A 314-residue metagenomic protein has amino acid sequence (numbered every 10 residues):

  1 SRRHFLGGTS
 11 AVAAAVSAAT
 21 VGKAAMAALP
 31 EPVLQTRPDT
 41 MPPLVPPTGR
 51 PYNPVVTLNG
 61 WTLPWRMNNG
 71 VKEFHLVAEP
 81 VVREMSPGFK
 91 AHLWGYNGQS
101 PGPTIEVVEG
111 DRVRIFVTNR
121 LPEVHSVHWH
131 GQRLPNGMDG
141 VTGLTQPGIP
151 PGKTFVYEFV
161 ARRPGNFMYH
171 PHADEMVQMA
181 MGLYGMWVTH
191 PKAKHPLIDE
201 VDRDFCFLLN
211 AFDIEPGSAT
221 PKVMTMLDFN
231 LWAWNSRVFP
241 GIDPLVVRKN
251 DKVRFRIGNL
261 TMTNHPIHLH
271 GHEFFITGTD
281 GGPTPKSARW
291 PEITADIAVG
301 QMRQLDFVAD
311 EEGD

Functional and structural regions predicted by a protein language model:
S1-D314: Copper-binding active sites and cupredoxin-like electron-transfer domains, recognizing His/Cys-rich ligand loops
